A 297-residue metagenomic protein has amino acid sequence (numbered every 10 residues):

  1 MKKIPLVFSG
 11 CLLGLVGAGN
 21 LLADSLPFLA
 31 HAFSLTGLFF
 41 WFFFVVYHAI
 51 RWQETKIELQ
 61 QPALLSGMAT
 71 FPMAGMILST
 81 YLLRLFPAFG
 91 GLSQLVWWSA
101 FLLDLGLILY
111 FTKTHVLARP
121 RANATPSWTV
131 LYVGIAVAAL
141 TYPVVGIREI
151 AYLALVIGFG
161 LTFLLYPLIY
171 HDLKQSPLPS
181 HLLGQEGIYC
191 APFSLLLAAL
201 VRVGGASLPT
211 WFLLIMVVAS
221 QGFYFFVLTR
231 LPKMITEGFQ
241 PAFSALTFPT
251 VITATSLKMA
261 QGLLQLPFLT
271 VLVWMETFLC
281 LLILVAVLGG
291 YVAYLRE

Functional and structural regions predicted by a protein language model:
M1-G19, E54-T80, W97, K113-L140 (+6 more regions): Juxtamembrane helix-loop boundaries in multi-pass membrane proteins
M1-H48, L288: N-terminal signal-anchor module of multipass membrane proteins
N20-A30, L82-Q94, L140-Y152, L200-F212 (+1 more regions): Helix-coil boundary and interhelical linker segments in multi-pass alpha-helical membrane proteins
L29-F43, G90-L105, R148-T162, T210-Q221 (+1 more regions): Structural signature of hydrophobic alpha-helical transmembrane segments
W41-I57, W98-L117, A136, F159-L173 (+2 more regions): Hydrophobic, membrane-facing alpha-helical anchors
A49-Q53, T229-K233, G289-E297: Membrane-interface capping segments at transmembrane-helix boundaries
G158-M216: Aromatic-anchored, glycine/proline-accented short structural segments that stabilize local strand-turns or short
L264-E297: Short hairpin/turn module used for nucleic-acid contact or packing/dimerization
